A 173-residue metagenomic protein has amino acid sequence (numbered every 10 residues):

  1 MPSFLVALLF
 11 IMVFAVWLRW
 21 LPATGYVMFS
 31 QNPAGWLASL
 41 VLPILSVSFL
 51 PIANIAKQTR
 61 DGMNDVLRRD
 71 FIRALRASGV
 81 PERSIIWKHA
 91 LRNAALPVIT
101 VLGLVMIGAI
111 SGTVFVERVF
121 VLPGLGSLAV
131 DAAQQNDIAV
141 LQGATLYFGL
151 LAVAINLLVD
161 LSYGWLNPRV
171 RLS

Functional and structural regions predicted by a protein language model:
M1-V13: Alpha-helical transmembrane anchor segments
S3, V16-W20, Q31-S173: Alpha-helical transmembrane segments of integral membrane proteins, especially multi-pass inner/plasma-membrane
L21, Y26: Short clusters of hydrophobic/aromatic residues that line enzyme substrate/ligand-binding pockets
